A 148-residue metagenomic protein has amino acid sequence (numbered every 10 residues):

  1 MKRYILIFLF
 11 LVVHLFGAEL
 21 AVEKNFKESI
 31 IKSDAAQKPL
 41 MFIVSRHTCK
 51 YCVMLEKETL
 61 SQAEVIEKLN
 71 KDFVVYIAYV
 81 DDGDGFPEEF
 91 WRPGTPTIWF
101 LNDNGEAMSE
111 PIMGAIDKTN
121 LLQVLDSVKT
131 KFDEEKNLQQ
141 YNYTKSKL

Functional and structural regions predicted by a protein language model:
Y4-V13: Sec-dependent N-terminal signal peptides
G17-A36, K129-L148: N-terminal leader/targeting and pre-domain segments
L20-K24, Q62-D84: Thiol-based oxidoreductase modules, predominantly thioredoxin-like and allied folds used for disulfide exchange
F26-S61: Local sequence-structure signature of Cys/Sec-based thiol-disulfide redox active-site neighborhoods
D34-A35, E67-N70, F90-G94: Extracellular/periplasmic catalytic domains that process cell-envelope and extracellular macromolecules
A36-L40, K71-A78, D103-E106, L122: Loop/turn elements at helix/coil->beta-strand transitions in domains of secreted/extracellular proteins
R46-K50, E58-T59, V80-D84, P93 (+2 more regions): Solvent-exposed loop/turn segments at secondary-structure junctions within structured extracellular/periplasmic domains
G94-K136, Q140: Non-catalytic, surface beta->alpha helical segment in thiol-disulfide oxidoreductase systems
